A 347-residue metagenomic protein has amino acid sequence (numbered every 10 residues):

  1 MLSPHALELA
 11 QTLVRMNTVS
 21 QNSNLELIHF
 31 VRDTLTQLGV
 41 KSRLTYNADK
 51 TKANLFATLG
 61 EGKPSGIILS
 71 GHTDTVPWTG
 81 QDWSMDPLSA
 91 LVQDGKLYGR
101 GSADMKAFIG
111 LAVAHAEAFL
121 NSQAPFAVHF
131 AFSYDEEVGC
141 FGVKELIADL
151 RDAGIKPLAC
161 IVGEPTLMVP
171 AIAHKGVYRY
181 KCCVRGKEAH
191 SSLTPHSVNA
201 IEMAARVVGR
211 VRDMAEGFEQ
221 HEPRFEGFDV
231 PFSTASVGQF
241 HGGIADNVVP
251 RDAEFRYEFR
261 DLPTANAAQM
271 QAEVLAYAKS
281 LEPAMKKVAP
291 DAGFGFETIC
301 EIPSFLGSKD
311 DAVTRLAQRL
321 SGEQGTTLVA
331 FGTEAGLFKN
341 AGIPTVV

Functional and structural regions predicted by a protein language model:
M1, A48, K181-V347: Metal-dependent amide/peptide-bond hydrolase catalytic core, centered on the "pita-bread" metallohydrolase fold
M1-T79, D252-R256, E273: N-terminal helical capping/dimerization or prosegment-like subdomains of hydrolases acting on amide or phosphate bonds
R43, I68, H129-A131, G295: A structural signal for isolated positions on well-ordered beta-strands in alpha/beta enzyme cores
S65-H129: Active-site metal-coordination/substrate-binding segment of hydrolases, especially metallo-dependent peptidases
S70-H72, A131-S133, C160-E164, C183-R185 (+1 more regions): Short beta-strand segments
W78-Q93, P157, I172-V184, V346: Acidic-glycine-rich active-site phosphate/pyrophosphate-binding loop
M105-R179: Acidic/histidine-rich catalytic neighborhood of metal-dependent amide-processing enzymes
